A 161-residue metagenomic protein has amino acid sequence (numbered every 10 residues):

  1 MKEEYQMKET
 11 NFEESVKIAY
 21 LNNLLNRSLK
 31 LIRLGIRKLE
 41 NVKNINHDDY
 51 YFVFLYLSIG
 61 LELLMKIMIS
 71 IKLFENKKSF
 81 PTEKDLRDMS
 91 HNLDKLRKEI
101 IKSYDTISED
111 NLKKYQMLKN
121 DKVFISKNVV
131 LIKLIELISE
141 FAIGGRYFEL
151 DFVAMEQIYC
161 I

Functional and structural regions predicted by a protein language model:
M1-K2, G145: Intrinsically disordered, low-complexity segments enriched in charged and polar residues
K2-L57, L64-L86: Charged alpha-helical initiation segments
V16, V42, V53, V123 (+2 more regions): Extended aliphatic helical segments
K66-D151: Short non-catalytic regulatory patches outside canonical folded cores
F148, F152-I161: Extended amphipathic alpha-helical interaction segments
